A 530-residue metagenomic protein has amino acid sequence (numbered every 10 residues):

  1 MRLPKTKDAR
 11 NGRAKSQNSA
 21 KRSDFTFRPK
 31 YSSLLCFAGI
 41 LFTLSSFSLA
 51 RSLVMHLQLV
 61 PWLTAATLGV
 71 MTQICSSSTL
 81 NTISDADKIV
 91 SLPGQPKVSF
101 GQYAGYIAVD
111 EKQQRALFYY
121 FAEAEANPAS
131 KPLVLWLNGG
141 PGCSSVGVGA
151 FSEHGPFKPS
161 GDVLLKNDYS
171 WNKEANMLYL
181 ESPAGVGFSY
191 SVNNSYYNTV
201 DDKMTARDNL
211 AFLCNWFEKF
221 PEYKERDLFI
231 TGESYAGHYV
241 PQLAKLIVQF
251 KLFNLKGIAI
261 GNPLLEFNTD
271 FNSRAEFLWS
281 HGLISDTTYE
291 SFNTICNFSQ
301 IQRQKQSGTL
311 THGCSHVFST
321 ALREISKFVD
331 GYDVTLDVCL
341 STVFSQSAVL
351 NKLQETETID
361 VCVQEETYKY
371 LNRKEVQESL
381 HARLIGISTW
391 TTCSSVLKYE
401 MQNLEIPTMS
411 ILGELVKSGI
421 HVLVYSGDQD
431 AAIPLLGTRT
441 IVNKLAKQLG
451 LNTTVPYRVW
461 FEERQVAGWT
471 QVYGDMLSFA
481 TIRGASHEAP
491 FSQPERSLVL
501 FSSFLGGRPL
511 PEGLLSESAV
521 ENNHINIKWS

Functional and structural regions predicted by a protein language model:
R2-K5, R13, R22-S530: Terminal and linker regions of secretory-pathway proteins
